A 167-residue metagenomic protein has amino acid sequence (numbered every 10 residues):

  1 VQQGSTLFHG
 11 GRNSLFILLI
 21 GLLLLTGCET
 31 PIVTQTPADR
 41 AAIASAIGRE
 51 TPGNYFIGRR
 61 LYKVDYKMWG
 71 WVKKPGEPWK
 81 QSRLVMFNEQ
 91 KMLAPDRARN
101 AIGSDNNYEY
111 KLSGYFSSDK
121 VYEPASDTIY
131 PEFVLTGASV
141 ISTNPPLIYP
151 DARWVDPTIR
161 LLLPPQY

Functional and structural regions predicted by a protein language model:
Q3-F16: Bacterial N-terminal signal peptides that target proteins for export
L24-G27: C-terminal motif of bacterial Sec signal peptides marking the signal peptidase cleavage site
T30-Y167: OB-fold and OB-like single-stranded nucleic-acid-recognition modules and their adjacent interaction interfaces
